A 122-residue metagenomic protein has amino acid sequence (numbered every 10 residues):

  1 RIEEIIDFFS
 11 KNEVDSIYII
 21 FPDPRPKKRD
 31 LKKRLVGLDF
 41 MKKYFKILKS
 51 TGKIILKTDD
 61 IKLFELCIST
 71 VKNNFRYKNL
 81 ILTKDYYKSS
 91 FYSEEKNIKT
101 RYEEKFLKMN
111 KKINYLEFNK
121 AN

Functional and structural regions predicted by a protein language model:
R1-I5: Conserved SAM/SAH-binding loop
I6-S16, F21: A short acidic, Gly/Pro-enriched loop at the edge of an enzyme's catalytic core that lines a small-molecule cofactor
I17, V36-L38, T58-D60: Compact, Lys/Arg-rich rRNA/RNP-binding cores from ribosome-related proteins
F21-P22, S50, K57-I61: Short strand-turn motif at the edge of the Rossmann-like AdoMet-binding core
P22-V36: Glycine-rich phosphate-binding "P-loop"
R29-L31, I55-N74: Conserved class I S-adenosyl-L-methionine
R34-K53: A short glycine-rich, Lys/Arg-flanked "PGG" loop and its adjoining helix->strand segment in the class I
S69-N122: Class I S-adenosyl-L-methionine
